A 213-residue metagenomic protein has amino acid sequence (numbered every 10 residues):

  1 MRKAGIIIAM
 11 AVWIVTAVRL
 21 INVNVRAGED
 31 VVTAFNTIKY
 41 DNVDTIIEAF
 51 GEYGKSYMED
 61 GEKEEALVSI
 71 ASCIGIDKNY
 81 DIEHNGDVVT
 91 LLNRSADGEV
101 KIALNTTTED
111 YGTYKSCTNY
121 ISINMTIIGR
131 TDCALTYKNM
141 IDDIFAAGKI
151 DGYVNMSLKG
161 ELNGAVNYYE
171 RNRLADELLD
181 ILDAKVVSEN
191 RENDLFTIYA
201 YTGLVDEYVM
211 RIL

Functional and structural regions predicted by a protein language model:
M1-R2: N-terminal hydrophobic targeting signals that begin at the initiator methionine
G5-L20: Hydrophobic membrane-insertion alpha-helices, especially the h-region of bacterial N-terminal signal peptides
V25-G98, Y169: Short Lys/Arg-enriched alpha/beta "domain-start" segment
D44-K55, T113-I127, L213: Short, hydrophobic/proline-enriched secondary-structure or compact coil segments at domain edges
G61-E64, D180-N190, I198: Negatively charged, low-complexity tracts enriched in Asp/Glu with abundant Ser/Thr
V68, S72-D176: Extracytoplasmic beta-rich ectodomain segments of secreted or membrane-anchored proteins
G152-M156, V186-R191: Surface-exposed patches in mature extracellular/periplasmic domains of secreted proteins
E192-L213: Extracytoplasmic/luminal low-complexity segments enriched in Pro/Gly and acidic/polar residues that act as flexible
